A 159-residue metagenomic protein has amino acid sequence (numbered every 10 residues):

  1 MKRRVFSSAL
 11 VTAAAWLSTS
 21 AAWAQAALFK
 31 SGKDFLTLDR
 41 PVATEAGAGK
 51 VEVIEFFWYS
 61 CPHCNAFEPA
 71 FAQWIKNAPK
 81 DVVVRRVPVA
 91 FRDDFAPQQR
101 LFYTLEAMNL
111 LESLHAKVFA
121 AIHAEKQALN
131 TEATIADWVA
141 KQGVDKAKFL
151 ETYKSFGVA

Functional and structural regions predicted by a protein language model:
K2-D93: Extracytoplasmic thiol/disulfide redox context detector
F91-A159: Cysteine-centric redox/oxidoreductase cores and disulfide-bonded domains
